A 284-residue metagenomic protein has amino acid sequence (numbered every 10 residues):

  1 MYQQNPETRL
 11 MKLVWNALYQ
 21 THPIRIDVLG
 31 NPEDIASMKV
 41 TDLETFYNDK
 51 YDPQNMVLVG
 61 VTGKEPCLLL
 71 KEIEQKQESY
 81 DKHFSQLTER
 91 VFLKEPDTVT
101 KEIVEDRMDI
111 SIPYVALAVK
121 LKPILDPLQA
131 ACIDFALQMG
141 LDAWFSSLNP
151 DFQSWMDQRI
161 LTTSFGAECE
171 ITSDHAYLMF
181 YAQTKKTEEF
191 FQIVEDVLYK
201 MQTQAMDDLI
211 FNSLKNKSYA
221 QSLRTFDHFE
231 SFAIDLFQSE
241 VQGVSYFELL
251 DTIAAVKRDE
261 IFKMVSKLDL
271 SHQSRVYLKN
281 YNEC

Functional and structural regions predicted by a protein language model:
M1-L87, C132, L148, Q153-C284: Charge-rich, well-structured scaffold segments of protease-associated domains
H83-P150: His/Glu-based metal-binding/catalytic segments typifying zinc-dependent metallopeptidases
